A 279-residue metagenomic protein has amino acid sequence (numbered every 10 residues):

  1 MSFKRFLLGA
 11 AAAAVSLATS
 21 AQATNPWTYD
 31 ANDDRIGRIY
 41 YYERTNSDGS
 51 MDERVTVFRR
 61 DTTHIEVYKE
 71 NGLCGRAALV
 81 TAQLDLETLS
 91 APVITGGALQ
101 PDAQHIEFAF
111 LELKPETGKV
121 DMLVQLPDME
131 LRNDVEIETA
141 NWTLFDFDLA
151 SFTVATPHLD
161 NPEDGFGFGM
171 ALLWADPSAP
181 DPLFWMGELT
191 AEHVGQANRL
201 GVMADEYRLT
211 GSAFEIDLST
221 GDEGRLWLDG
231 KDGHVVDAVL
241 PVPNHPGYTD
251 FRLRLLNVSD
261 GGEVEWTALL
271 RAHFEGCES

Functional and structural regions predicted by a protein language model:
M1-L8: Bacterial N-terminal signal peptides that target proteins for export
A10-S20: Hydrophobic h-region of N-terminal signal peptides that target proteins for export in Gram-negative bacteria
T24-P115, W174-S279: Acidic, serine/threonine-rich low-complexity disordered tracts
Y40-Y42, G118-Q125: Short polybasic amphipathic segments
D121-M203: Solvent-exposed helix/loop surface patches that form functional interfaces
